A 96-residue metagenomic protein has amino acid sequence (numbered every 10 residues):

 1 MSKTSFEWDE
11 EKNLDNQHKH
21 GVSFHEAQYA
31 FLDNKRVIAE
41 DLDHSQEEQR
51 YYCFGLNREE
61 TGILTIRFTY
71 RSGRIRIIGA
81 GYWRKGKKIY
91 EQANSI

Functional and structural regions predicted by a protein language model:
M1-I96: Ribonuclease/tRNase effector modules and their secretory precursors
